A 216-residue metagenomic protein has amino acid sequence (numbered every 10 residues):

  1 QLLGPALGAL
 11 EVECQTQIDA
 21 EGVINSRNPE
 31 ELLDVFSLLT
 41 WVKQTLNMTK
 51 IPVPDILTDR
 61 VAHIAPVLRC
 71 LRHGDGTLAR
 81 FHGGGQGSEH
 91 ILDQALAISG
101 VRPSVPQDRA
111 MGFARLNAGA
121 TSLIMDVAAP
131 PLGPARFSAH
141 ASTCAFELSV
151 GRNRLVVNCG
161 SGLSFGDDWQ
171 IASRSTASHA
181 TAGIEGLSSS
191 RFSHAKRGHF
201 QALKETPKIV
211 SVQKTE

Functional and structural regions predicted by a protein language model:
Q1-G22: Alpha-helical cores of eukaryotic small-GTPase signaling modules
D19-S161: Carbohydrate-active enzyme catalytic cores, enriched for enzymes that act on polyanionic acidic polysaccharides
E89-H90, Q94, R174, S178 (+1 more regions): A short, hydrophobic/aromatic-rich structural module that often spans a beta strand with its adjoining loop
R109-S122, S188-E216: Extended, loop-rich substrate-binding clefts of extracytoplasmic carbohydrate-active enzymes
S142-E205: Active-site rim segments in enzyme catalytic domains, especially the processed small/beta chain of N-terminal
